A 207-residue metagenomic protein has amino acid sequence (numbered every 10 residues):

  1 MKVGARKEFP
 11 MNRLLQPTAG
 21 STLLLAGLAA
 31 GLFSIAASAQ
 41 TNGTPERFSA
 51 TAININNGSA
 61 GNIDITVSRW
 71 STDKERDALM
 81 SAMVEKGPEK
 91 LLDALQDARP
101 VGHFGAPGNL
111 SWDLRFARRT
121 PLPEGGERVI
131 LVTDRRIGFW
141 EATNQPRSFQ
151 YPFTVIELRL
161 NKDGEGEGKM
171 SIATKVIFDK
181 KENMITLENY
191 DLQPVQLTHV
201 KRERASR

Functional and structural regions predicted by a protein language model:
M1-P17: N-terminal secretory signal peptides that target proteins for export/translocation
G4-A5, F9, T22, S68 (+1 more regions): Short, low-complexity intrinsically disordered segments
G20-S34: Bacterial N-terminal signal peptides
S34-Q40: Signal peptide processing junction and immediate N-terminal pro/mature segment of secreted/exported proteins
T41-R207: Long, low-hydrophobicity ectodomains and other hydrophilic envelope-associated domains
